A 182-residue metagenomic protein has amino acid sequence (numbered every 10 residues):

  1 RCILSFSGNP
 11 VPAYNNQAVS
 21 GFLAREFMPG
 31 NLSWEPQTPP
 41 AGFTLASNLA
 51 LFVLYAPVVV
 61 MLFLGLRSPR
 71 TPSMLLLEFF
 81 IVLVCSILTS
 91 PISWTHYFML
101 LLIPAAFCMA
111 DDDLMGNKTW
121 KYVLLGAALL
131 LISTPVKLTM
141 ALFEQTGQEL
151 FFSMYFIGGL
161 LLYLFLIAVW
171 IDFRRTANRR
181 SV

Functional and structural regions predicted by a protein language model:
R1, P36-A41, L102, M115-L124: Short alpha-helical "patches" and their helix-cap loops
R1-L88, S93-T95, A177-R180: Primarily membrane-embedded glycan-assembly and transfer machineries that use lipid-linked glycans
I3, M61, I81-V82, I87 (+8 more regions): Weak global preference for isoleucine
L54, L100-L101, L130-I132: Hydrophobic alpha-helical transmembrane segments of integral membrane proteins, especially lipid-exposed positions
F79, M99-F107: Alpha-helical transmembrane segments of multi-pass membrane proteins
F107-V182: Aromatic-enriched
